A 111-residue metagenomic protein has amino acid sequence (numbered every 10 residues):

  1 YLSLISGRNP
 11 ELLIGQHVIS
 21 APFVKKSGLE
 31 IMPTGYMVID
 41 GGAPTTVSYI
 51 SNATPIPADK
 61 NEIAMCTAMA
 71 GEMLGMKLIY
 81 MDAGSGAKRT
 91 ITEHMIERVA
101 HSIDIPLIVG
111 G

Functional and structural regions predicted by a protein language model:
Y1-G111: Alpha/beta enzyme core
